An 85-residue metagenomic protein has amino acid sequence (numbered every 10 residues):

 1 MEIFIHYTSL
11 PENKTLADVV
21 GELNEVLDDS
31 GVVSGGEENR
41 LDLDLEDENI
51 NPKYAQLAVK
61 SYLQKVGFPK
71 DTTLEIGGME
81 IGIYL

Functional and structural regions predicted by a protein language model:
M1-N13: Short glycine-/aliphatic-rich beta-strand segments at the starts of folded cytosolic domains
E2-I5, L23, L43, V59 (+1 more regions): Hydrophobic beta-strand residues in large extracellular and virion-surface proteins
H6-T8, E46, G77: A structural detector for beta-sheet-dominated domains
L10-G31: Short amphipathic alpha-helix segments
E25-S34, Q64-K70: Structural alpha-beta junctions
S30-S61: Short, intrinsically disordered low-complexity segments
D42-L45, I81-L85: Short, solvent-exposed polar/charged micro-motifs at secondary-structure junctions
K60-Y84: Conserved short beta-strand edge segments in small beta-sheet-based binding/regulatory domains
